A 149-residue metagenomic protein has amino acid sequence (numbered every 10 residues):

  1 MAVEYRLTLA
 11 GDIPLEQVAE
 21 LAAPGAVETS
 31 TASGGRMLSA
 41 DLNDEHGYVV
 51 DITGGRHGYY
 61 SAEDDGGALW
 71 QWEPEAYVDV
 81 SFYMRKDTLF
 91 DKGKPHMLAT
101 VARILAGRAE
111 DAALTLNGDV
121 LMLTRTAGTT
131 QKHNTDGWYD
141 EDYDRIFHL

Functional and structural regions predicted by a protein language model:
M1-S39, H148-L149: Short, extreme N-terminal segment that most often corresponds to the first beta-strand
V3, H46, H57-G58, D136-G137 (+2 more regions): Intrinsically disordered, low-complexity segments enriched in small/polar residues
T8, S81-Y83, T115: Residues in well-ordered beta-strands of folded domains
A10, P14-P24, K86-D111: Ampiphathic alpha-helical segments that act as solvent-exposed interaction surfaces
A19, G25, L42, H46 (+3 more regions): Generic low-complexity, intrinsically disordered sequence content enriched in small uncharged/hydrophobic residues
E28-D91, T124-T126: Short, intrinsically disordered low-complexity segments
A99, R103-L149: Acidic, proline/glycine-rich low-complexity IDRs
